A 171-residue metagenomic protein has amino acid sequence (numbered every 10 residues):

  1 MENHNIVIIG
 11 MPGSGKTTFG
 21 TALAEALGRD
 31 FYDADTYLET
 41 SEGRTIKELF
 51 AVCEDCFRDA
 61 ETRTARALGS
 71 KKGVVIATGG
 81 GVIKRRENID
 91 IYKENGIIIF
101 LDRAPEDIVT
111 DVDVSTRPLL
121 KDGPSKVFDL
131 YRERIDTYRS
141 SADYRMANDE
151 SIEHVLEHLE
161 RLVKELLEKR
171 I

Functional and structural regions predicted by a protein language model:
M1-E2, T18, A22, A26 (+2 more regions): NTP-dependent small-molecule kinase module
I8: Hydrophobic anchor at the beta1->P-loop junction of P-loop NTPases
M11: P-loop (Walker A) phosphate-binding loop of NTP-binding proteins
G15: Conserved glycine(s) of the Walker
E25-A34: Post-Walker A helix-loop "phosphate-sensing" segment adjacent to the P-loop in P-loop NTPases
T36-D90: ATP-dependent small-molecule kinase phosphotransfer cores that center on conserved nucleotide phosphate-binding segments
G80-V82, A104-E106, S151: Short glycine-rich anion-binding loops that position phosphate/pyrophosphate groups of nucleotides and phosphorylated
N95-T137: A glycine- and Lys/Arg-enriched "phosphate-lid" helix/loop adjacent to the NTP-binding pocket of small-molecule kinases
